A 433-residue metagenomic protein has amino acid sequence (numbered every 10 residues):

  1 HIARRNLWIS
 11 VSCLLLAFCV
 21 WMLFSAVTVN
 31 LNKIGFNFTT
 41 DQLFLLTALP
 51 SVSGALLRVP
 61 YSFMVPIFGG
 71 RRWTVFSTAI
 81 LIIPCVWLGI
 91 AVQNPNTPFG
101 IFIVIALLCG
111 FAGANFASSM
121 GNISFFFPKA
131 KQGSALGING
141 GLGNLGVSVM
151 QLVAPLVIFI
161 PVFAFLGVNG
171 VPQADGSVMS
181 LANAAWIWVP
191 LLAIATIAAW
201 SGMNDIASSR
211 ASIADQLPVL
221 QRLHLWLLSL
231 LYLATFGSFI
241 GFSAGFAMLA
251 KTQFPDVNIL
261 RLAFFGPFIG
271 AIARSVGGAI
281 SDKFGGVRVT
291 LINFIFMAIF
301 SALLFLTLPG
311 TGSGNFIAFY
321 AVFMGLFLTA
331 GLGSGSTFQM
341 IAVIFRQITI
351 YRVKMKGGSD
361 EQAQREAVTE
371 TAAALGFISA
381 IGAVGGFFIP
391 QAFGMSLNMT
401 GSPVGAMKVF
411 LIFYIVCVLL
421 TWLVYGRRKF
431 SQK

Functional and structural regions predicted by a protein language model:
R5-F36, M150, F242-A247, I389: Extracytoplasmic
F24-V29, R222-A271, S334, F338-Q339 (+1 more regions): Extracytoplasmic gate region of multi-pass secondary transporters
L45-F63, F264-G277: Central cavity-lining transmembrane alpha-helices of secondary-active solute carriers, predominantly the Major
L56-F99: Conserved MFS/SLC helix-loop-helix module at the cytosolic interface between two early adjacent transmembrane helices
A79-P95, I295-S313: C-terminal ends and interior cores of transmembrane alpha-helices in multi-pass membrane transporters/permeases
P98-A114, N315-S334: Hydrophobic core of transmembrane alpha-helices in multi-pass small-molecule transporters, especially MFS/SLC-type
G113, G133-F159, L375-I389: Glycine-rich segments within core transmembrane alpha-helices of 12-TM secondary carriers
F159-F163, I187-S209, L420-V424: C-terminal membrane-cytosol helix-exit motif in multi-pass small-molecule transporters
